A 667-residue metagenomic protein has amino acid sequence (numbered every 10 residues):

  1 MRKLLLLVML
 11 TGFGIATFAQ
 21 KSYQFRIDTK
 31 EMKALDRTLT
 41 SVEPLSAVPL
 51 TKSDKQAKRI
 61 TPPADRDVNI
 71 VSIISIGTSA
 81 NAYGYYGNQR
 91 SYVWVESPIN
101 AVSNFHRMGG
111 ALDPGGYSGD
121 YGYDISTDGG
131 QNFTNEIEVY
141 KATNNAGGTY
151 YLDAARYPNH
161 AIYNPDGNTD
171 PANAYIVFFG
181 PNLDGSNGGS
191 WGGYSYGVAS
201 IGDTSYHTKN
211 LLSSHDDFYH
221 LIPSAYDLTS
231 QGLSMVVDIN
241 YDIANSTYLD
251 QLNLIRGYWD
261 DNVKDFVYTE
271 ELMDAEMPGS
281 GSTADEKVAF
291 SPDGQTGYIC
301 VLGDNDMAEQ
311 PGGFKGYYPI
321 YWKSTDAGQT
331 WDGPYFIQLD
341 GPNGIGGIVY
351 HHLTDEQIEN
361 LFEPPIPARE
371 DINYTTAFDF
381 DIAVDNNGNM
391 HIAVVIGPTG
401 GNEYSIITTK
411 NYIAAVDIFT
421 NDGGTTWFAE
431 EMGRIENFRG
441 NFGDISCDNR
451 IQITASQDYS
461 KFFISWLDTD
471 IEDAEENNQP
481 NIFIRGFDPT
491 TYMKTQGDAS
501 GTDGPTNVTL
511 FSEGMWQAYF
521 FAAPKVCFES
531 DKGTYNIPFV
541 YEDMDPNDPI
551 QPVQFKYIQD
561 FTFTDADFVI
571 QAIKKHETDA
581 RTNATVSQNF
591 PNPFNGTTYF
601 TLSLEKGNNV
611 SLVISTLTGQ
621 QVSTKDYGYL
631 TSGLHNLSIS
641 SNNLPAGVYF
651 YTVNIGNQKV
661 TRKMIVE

Functional and structural regions predicted by a protein language model:
M1-L7, T11, I15-F18, E577-E667: C-terminal outer-membrane/trafficking sorting elements
Q20-Q571: Extracellular, repeat-based ectodomains that mediate carbohydrate processing or recognition
